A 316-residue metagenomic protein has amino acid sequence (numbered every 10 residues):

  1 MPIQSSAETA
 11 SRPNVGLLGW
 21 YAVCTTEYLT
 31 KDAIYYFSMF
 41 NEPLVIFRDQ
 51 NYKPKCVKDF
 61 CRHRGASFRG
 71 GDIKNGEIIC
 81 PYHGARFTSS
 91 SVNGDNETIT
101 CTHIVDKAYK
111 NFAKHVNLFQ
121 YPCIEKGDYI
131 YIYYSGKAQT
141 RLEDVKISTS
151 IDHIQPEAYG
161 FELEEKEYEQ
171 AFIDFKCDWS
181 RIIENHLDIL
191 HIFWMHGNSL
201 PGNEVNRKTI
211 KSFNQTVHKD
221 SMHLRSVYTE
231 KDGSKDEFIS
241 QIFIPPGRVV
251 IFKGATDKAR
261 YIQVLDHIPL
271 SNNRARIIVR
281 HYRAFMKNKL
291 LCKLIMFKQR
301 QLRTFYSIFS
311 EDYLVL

Functional and structural regions predicted by a protein language model:
M1-L17: A boundary/linker detector
R12, T25, D72, D128 (+1 more regions): A short, aromatic/hydrophobic, helix- or strand-capping loop or linear motif that either lines the entrance/gate
R12-P13, Y36, P122-I124, H267-P269 (+1 more regions): A general structural signal for short secondary-structure junctions and capping/turn motifs
L18-W20, D32, L118, G127 (+3 more regions): Sequence-level motif detector for i,i+2 pairs with an aromatic at +2
W20, D32-Y36, P43-L44, Q120 (+4 more regions): Short, acidic/polar N-cap/turn motifs at the starts of alpha helices
A22-A158: Rieske [2Fe-2S] iron-sulfur-binding domain
K53, L142-L316: C-terminal catalytic domain of Rieske-type non-heme iron oxygenases
